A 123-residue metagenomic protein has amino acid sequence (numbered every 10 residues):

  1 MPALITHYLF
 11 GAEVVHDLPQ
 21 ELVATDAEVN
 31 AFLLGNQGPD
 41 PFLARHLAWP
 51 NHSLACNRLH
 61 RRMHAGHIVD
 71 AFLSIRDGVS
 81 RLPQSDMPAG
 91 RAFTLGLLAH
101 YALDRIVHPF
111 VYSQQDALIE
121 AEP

Functional and structural regions predicted by a protein language model:
M1-A92, R105, F110-P123: N-terminal, motif-rich segments that launch catalysis or mediate targeting to/interaction with membranes, typified by
R91-A99: Beta-strand elements within well-structured catalytic alpha/beta cores of enzymes that handle phosphate/sulfate esters
L98, A102-I106: Active-site His/Glu-centered metal-binding helix of metallohydrolases
